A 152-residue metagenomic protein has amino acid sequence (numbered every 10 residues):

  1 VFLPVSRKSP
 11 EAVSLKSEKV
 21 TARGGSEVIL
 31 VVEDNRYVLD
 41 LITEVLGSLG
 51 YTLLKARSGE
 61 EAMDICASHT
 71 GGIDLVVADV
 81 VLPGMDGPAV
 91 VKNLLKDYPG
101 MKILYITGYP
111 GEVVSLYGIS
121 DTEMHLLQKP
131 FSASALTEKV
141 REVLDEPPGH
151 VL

Functional and structural regions predicted by a protein language model:
V1-L30, Y117: Disordered, acidic interdomain junction associated with two-component signaling
S14, P88-A89, N93-K129, A133-E142: Alpha4 helix (beta4-alpha4-beta5 surface) of REC/receiver domains from two-component response regulators
E33: Conserved acidic carboxylate
L39, E60-A67, K92, T137: Alpha2 helix of the CheY-like receiver
D40-S48: Charged docking surfaces used in two-component/phosphorelay signaling
G50-E61, I65-C66, L127: Short hydrophobic/Thr-rich beta-strand motif most characteristic of the beta2 strand and flanking loop of CheY-like
S58-E61, P83-V90: Acidic catalytic/metal-coordinating carboxylates
D79: Active-site residues of response regulator receiver
